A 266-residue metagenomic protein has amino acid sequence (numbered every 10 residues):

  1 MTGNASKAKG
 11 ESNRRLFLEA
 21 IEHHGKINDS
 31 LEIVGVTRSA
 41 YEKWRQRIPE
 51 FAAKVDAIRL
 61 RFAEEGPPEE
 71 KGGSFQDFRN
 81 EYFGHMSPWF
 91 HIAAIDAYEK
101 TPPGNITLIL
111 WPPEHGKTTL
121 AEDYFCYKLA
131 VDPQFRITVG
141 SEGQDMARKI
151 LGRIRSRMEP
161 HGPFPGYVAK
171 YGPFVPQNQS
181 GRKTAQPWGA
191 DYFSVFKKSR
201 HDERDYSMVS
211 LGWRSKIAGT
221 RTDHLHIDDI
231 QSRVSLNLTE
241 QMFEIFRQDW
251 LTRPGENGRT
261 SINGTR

Functional and structural regions predicted by a protein language model:
M1-H115, T119-R266: Short, flexible loop motifs at catalytic/binding sites
